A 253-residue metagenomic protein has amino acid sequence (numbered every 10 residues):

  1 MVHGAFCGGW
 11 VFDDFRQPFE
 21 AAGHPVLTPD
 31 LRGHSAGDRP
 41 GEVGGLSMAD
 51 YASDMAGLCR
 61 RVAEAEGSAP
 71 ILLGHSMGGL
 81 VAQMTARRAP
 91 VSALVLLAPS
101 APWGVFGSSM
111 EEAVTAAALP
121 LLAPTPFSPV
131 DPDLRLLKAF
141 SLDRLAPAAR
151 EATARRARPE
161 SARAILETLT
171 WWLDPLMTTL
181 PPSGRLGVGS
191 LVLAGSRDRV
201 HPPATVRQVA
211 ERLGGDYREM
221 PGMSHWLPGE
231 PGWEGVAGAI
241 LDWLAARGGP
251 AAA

Functional and structural regions predicted by a protein language model:
G4-C7, S76, S196: Active-site glycine-rich loops that stabilize anionic/oxyanionic intermediates across multiple enzyme folds
F6-D14, V26: Serine-hydrolase catalytic-loop signature spanning alpha/beta hydrolases and amidase-signature enzymes
R16-P40: Conserved alpha/beta-hydrolase
P70-V105: Conserved hydrolase catalytic core segment
V91-T125, A164-W171: Flexible "cap/lid" loop of the alpha/beta hydrolase fold
L186, V192-A194: Short beta-strand/loop motif that positions the catalytic acidic residue of the alpha/beta-hydrolase fold
R199-T205: Conserved alpha/beta-hydrolase "acid-adjacent" motif
D216-A253: Catalytic active-site module of serine/aspartate enzymes centered on a nucleophile-bearing elbow/loop
